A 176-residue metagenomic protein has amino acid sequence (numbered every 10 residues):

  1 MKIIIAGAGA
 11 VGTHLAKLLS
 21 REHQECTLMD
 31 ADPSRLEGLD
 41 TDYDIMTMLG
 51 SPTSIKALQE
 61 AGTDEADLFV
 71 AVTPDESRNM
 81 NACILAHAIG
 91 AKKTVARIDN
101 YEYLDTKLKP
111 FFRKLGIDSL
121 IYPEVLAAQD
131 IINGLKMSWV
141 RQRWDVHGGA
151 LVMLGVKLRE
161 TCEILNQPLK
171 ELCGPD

Functional and structural regions predicted by a protein language model:
M1-D176: Cytosolic regulatory regions of ion transport systems
